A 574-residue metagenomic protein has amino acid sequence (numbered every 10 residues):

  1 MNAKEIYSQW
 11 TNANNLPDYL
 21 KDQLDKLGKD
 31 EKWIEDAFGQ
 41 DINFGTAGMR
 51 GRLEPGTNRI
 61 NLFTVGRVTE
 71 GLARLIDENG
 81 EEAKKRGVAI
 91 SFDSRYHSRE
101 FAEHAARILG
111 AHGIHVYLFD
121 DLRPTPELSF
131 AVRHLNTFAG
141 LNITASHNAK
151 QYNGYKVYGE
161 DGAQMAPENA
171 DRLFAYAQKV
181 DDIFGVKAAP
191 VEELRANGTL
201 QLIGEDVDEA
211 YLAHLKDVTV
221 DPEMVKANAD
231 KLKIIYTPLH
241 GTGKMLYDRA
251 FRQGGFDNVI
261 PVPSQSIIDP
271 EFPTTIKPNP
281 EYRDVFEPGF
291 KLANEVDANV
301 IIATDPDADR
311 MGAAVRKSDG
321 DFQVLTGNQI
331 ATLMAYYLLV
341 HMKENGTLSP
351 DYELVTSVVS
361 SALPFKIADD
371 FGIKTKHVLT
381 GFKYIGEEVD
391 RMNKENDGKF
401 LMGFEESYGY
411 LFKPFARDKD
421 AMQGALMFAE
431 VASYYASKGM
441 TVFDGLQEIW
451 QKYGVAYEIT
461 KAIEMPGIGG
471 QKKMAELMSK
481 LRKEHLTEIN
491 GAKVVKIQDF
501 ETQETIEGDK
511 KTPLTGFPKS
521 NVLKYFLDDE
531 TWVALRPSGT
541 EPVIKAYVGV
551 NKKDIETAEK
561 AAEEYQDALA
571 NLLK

Functional and structural regions predicted by a protein language model:
E5-A105, R195-K231, T242, G516: An N-terminal, well-structured beta->alpha segment
T11, W33-F38, I42, N153-V285 (+1 more regions): Gly/Ser/Thr-enriched, mixed-charge loops and adjacent short helices that form phosphate/oxyanion-binding elements
F38-N58, A145-N148, P238-L246, A250 (+4 more regions): Conserved phosphate/anionic-ligand binding catalytic regions in large, soluble enzymes, centered on
G87-D93, K233-Y236, M245, L411 (+1 more regions): Short glycine-rich or small-residue beta-strand-to-loop segments that form or flank ligand, phosphate, metal/Fe-S
A89-Y152, D257-G312: N-terminal small/polar loop signature for handling phosphorylated ligands or for N-terminal nucleophile
E160-A163, A175, D181, K291-T356 (+1 more regions): Replace "Mg2+/Mn2+-dependent" with "divalent metal-dependent
N294, A298-V300, D321, H341-R536 (+3 more regions): Phosphate-binding and adjacent anionic-ligand microenvironments
